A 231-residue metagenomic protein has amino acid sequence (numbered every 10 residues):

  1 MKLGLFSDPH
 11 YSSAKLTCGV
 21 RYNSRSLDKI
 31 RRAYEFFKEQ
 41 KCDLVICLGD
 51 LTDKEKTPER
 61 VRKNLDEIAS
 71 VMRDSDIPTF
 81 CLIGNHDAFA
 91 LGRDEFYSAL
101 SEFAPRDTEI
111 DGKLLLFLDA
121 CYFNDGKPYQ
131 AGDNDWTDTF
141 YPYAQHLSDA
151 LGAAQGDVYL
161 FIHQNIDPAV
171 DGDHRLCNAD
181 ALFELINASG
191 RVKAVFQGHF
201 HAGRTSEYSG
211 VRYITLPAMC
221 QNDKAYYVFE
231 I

Functional and structural regions predicted by a protein language model:
M1, D43, P105, G112-K113 (+1 more regions): Alpha/beta-hydrolase fold active-site loops
M1-V61, A153: N-terminal active-site segment of His-dependent metallophosphoesterases
L5-S7, L44-D50, P78-N85, Y159-I162 (+2 more regions): Active-site neighborhood of phospho(di)ester-bond hydrolases with catalytic His/Asp-centered motifs
S13, K54-E55, F89-A90, D167-V170 (+1 more regions): Short, solvent-exposed loop/turn segments at secondary-structure junctions
C18, V61-R62, P128-G132, G152-F196: Active-site-proximal segments of metal-dependent phosphoesterases and phosphodiesterases across multiple
F37-K41, S75, A150-G156, S189: Glycine-rich phosphate-binding loop signature in dinucleotide/nucleotide-binding domains
T57, R62-S148, A181-R191, T205-I231: Extended active-site neighborhood of metal-dependent phosphoesterases/phosphodiesterases
Y122-N124, N165-P168, A202-G203: Short, catalytically relevant binding-site loops at active-site mouths
